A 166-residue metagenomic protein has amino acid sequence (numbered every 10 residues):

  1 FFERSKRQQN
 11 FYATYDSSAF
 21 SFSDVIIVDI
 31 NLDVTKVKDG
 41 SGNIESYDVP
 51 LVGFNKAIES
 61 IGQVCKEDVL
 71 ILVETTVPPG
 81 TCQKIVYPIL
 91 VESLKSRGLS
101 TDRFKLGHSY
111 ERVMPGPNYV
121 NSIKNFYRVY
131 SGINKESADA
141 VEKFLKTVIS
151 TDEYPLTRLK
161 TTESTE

Functional and structural regions predicted by a protein language model:
F1-V25, D29-D48, E92-S96: Conserved N-terminal Rossmann-fold NAD(P) cofactor-binding segment
Q8-N10, D68, R103, E153: A generic structural signal for alpha->beta connector loops
S18-F20, V64, S122: Structural alpha-helical scaffold elements that stabilize or flank donor/cofactor-binding regions in carbohydrate
F20, P78-G80, S137: Alpha-helix N-cap/loop-to-helix initiation residues
I26-V28, V73, S131: Redox-cofactor binding/interface segments in oxidoreductases and associated redox assembly factors
V34-R112: Rossmann-like NAD(P)(H) cofactor-binding subdomain of soluble oxidoreductases
P88-S109, V113-E166: Internal alpha-helical scaffold of NAD(P)-dependent oxidoreductase catalytic cores
